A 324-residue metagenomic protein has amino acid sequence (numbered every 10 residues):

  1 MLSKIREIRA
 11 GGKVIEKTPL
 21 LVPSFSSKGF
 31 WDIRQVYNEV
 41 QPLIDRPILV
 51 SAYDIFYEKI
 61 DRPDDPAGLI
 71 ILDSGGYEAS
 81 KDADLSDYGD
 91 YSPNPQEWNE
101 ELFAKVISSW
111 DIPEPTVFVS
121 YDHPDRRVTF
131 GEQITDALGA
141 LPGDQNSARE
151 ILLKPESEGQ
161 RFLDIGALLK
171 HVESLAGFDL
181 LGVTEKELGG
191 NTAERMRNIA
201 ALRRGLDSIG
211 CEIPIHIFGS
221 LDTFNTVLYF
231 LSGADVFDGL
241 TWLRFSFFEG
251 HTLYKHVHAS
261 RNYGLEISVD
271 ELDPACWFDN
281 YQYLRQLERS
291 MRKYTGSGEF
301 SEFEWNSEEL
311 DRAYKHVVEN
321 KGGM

Functional and structural regions predicted by a protein language model:
M1-A148, E319-G323: Non-catalytic, usually N-terminal nucleic-acid engagement modules in DNA/RNA processing proteins
M1-Q35, V40, D207-I215, T223-M324: Alpha/beta catalytic cores of nucleotide-metabolism and tRNA/nucleoside-modifying enzymes
L43-D45, P66-L69, I112-E114, L175-L180 (+2 more regions): Glycine-enriched alpha-helix->loop->beta-strand junction motifs that scaffold or abut catalytic
I48-V50, I70-D73, V117-Y121, E150-L152 (+3 more regions): A structural signal for short, well-ordered beta-strand segments and their strand-loop junctions that often border
Y91-W98, T129-Q133, Q160-L163, A193-R197 (+1 more regions): Alpha-helix N-cap and loop-to-helix initiation/capping positions
L102-F118, A140-R149, S174-F178, G205-I213 (+1 more regions): A structural motif corresponding to the C-terminal end of an alpha-helix and its immediate exit/capping segment
R126-Q133, A137, Q160-D164, G190-N191 (+3 more regions): Alpha-helix capping and helix-coil boundary motifs
A148-H216, D222-V227, S232, W242-N262: Glycine/Thr-rich beta-alpha phosphate-binding loop at enzyme active sites
